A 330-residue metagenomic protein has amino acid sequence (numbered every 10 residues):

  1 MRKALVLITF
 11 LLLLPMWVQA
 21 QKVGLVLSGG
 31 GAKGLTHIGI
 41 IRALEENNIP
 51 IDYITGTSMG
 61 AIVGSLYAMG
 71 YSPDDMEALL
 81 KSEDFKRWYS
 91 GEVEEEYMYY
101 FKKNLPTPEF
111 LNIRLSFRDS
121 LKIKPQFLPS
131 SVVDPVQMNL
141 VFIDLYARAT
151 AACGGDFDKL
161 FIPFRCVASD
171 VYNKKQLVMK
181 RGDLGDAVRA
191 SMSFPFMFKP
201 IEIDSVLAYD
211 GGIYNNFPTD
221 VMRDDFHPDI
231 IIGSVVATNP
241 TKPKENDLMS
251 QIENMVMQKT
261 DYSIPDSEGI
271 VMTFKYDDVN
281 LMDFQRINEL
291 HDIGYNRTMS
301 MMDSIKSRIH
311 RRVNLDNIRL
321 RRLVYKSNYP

Functional and structural regions predicted by a protein language model:
A4-V18: Sec-dependent N-terminal signal peptides
Q19-T57, S65-P330: Patatin-like phospholipase
